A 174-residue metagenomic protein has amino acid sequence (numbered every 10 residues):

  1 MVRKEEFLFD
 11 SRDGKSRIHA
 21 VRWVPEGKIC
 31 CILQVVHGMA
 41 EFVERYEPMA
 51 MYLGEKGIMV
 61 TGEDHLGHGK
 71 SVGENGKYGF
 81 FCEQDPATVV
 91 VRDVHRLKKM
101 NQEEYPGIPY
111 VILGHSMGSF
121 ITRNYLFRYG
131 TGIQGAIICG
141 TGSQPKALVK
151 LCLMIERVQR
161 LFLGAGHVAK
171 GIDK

Functional and structural regions predicted by a protein language model:
M1-G27: N-terminal cap/lid segment of alpha/beta-hydrolase-fold proteins
H37-E41: Active-site glycine-rich loops that stabilize anionic/oxyanionic intermediates across multiple enzyme folds
P48-G76: Conserved alpha/beta-hydrolase
D64, V111, G135-I137: Residue in the alpha/beta-hydrolase core beta-strand immediately N-terminal to the catalytic nucleophile
C82-Q102: Alpha/beta-hydrolase active-site loop
E104-S116: Alpha/beta-hydrolase fold nucleophile elbow
G114-N124: Glycine-rich nucleophile elbow surrounding the catalytic serine of serine-hydrolase chemistry
T122-K174: Alpha/beta-hydrolase-fold enzymes
